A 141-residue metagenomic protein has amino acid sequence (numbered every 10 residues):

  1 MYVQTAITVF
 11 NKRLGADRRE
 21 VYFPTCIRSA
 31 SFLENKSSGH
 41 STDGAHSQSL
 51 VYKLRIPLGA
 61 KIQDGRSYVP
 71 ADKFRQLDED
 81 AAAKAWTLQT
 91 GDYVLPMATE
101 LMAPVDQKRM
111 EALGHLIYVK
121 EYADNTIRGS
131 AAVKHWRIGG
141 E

Functional and structural regions predicted by a protein language model:
M1-R28, L33-K36: N-terminal intrinsically disordered, low-complexity, charge/repeat-rich segments that act as generic
Y22-E141: Short, conserved turn/kink motifs that form compact alpha/beta structural patches or helix kinks used as
